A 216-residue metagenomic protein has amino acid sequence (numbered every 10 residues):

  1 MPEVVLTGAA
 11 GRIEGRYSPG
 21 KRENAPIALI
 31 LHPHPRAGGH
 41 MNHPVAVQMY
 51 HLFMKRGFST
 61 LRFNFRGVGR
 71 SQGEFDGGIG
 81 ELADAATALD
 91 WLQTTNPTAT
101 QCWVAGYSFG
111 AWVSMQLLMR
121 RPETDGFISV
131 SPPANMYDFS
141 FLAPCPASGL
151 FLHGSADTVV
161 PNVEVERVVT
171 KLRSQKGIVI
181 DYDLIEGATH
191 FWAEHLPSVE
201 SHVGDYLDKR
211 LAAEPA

Functional and structural regions predicted by a protein language model:
M1-E23: N-terminal cap/lid segment of alpha/beta-hydrolase-fold proteins
K21-R62: Short, surface-exposed "cap/lid" segments of acyl-processing enzymes
G73, A188-E200: Catalytic histidine-centered segment of alpha/beta-hydrolase-like enzymes
F75-T95: Alpha/beta-hydrolase active-site loop
N96-Y107: Alpha/beta-hydrolase fold nucleophile elbow
G106-S114: Gly/Ala-rich beta-loop-alpha elbow adjacent to hydrolase catalytic centers
C145, L150-H153, D157: Short beta-strand/loop motif that positions the catalytic acidic residue of the alpha/beta-hydrolase fold
S155-V160, H190-F191: Acidic catalytic loop of the alpha/beta-hydrolase fold
